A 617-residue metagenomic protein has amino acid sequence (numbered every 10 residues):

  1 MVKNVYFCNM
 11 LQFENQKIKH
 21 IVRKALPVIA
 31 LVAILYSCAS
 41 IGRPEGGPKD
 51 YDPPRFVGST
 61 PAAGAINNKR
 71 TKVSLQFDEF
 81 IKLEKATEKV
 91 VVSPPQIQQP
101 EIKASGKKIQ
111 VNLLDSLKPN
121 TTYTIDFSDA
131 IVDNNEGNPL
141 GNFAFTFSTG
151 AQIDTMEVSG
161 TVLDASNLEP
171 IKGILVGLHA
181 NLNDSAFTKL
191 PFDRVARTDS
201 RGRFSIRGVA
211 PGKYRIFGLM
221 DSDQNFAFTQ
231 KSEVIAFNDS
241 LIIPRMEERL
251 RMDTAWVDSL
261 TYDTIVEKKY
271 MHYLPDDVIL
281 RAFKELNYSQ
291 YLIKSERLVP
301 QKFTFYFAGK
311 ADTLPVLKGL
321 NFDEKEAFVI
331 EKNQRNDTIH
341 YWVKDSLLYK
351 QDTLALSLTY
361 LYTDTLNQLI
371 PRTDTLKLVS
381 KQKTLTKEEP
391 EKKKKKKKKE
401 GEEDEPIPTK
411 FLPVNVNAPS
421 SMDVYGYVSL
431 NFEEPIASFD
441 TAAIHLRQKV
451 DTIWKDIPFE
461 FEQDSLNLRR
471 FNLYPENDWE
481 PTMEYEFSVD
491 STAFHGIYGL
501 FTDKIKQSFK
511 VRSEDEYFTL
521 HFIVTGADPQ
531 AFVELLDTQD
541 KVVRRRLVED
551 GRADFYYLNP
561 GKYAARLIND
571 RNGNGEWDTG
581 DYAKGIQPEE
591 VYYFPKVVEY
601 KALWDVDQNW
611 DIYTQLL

Functional and structural regions predicted by a protein language model:
V2-L617: N-terminal targeting or signal-anchor segments and their processing/structural boundaries
